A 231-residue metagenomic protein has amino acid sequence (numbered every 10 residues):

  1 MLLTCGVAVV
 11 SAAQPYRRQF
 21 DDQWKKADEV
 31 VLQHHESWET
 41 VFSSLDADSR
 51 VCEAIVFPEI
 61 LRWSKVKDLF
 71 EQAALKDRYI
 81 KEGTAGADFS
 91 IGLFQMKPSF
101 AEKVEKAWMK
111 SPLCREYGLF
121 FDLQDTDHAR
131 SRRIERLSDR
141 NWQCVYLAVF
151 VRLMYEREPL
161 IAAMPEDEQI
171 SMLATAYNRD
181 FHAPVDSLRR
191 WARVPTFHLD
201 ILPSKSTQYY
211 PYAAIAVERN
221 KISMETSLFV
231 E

Functional and structural regions predicted by a protein language model:
M1-A8: Bacterial N-terminal signal peptides
V10-A12: Signal peptide processing junction and immediate N-terminal pro/mature segment of secreted/exported proteins
Q14-E231: Catalytic glycan-binding domains that act on GlcNAc-containing polysaccharides
